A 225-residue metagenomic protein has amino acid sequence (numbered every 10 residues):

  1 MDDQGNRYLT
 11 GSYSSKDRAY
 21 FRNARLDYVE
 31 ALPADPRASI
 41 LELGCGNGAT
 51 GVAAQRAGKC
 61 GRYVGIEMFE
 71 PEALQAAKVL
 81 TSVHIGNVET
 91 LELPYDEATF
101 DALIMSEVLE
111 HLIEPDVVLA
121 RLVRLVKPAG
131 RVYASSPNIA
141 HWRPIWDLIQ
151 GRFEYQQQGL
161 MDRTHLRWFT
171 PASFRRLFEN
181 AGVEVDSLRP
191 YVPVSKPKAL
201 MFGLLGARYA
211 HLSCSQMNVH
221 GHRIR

Functional and structural regions predicted by a protein language model:
M1-A98, A102-I104, D116-L119, A134-S136 (+3 more regions): Conserved N-terminal segment of class I S-adenosyl-L-methionine
A77, W146, F178: Short, flexible helix/strand-to-coil boundary loops that buttress conserved ligand/catalytic motifs in alpha/beta
S106-H111: Short catalytic micro-motifs in class I SAM-dependent methyltransferases
I113-V117, P144: Short N-terminal helix/helix-N-cap motif within the alpha/beta-hydrolase-1
V117-R131: A short glycine-rich, Lys/Arg-flanked "PGG" loop and its adjoining helix->strand segment in the class I
Y133-Y155: Conserved class I S-adenosyl-L-methionine
Q156-S173: Acceptor-substrate binding/catalytic loop of class I
R175-E184: Substrate-binding/catalytic lobe of Class I Rossmann-like enzymes that use SAM or dcSAM, i.e., the mid-to-C-terminal
